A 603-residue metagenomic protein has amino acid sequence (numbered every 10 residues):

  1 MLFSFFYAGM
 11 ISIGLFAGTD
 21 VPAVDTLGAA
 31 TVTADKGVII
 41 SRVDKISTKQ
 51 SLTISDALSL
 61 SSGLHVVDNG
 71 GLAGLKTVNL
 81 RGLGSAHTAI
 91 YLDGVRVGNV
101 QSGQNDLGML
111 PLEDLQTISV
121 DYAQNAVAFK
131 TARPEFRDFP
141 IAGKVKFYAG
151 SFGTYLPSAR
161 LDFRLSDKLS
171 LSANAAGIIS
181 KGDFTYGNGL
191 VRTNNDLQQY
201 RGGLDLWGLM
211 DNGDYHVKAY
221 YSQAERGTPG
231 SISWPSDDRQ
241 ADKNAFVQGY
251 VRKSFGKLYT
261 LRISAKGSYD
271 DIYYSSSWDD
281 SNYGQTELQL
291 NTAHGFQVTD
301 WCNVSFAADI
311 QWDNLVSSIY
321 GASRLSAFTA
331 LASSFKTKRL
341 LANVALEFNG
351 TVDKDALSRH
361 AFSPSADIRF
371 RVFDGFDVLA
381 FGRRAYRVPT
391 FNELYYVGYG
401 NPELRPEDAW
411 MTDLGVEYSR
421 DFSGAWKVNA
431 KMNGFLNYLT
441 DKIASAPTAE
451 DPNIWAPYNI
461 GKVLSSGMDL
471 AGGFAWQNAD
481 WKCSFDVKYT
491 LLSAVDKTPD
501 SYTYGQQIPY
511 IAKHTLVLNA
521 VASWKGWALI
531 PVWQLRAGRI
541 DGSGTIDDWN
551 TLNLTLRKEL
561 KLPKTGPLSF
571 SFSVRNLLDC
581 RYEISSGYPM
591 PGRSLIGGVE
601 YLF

Functional and structural regions predicted by a protein language model:
V24-A57, T77: N-terminal periplasmic "start-of-domain" segments of outer-membrane beta-barrel proteins
S59-V95: Extracytoplasmic beta-strand/coil segments of soluble accessory domains associated with Gram-negative outer-membrane
M109-K146: A beta-strand signature from Gram-negative outer-membrane beta-barrel systems, especially the internal plug domain
S180-G187, V191-G202, L209-Q289, L315-V316: Flexible loop and strand-edge segments within Gram-negative outer membrane beta-barrel domains
R262-Y274, L379, E407-S466, A471-A475: Membrane-embedded beta-barrel scaffold of Gram-negative outer-membrane proteins
T299-A307, W312-N437: Structural signature of Gram-negative outer-membrane beta-barrels, strongest in the C-terminal barrel of TonB-dependent
R339, F435-Y438, Y458-R539, S569: Gram-negative outer-membrane beta-barrel transporters
I546, L556-F603: C-terminal beta-signal and adjacent terminal beta-strands/loops of Gram-negative outer-membrane beta-barrel proteins
